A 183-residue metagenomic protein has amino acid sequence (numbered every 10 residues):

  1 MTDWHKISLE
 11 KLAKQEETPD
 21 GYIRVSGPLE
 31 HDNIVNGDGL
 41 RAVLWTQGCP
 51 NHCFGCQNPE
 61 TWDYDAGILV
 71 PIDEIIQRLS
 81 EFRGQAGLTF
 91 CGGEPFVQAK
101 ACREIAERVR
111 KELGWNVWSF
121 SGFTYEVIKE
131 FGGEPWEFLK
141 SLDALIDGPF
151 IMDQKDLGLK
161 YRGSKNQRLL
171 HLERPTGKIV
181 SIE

Functional and structural regions predicted by a protein language model:
M1-W45, F54, N58-Y64: N-terminal [4Fe-4S]-dependent radical SAM core
L29, I146-P149, E173: Residues at the C-termini of beta-strands that transition into short coil/loop
N51: Glycine-centered loop/turn positions within well-structured domains that cap or flank conserved ligand/cofactor-binding
N58-V70, F82-Q98, G114-F131, L139-D153 (+1 more regions): Core AdoMet radical
E74-E81: A short, N-terminal amphipathic alpha-helix
I75, A101-A106, E134-F138: A general structural detector for well-ordered alpha-helical segments in enzyme core domains, enriched
R103-W118: Surface-exposed amphipathic alpha-helices with a cationic face
R162-E183: Functionally critical loop-and-helix segments that line ligand-binding/catalytic clefts of soluble enzyme domains
